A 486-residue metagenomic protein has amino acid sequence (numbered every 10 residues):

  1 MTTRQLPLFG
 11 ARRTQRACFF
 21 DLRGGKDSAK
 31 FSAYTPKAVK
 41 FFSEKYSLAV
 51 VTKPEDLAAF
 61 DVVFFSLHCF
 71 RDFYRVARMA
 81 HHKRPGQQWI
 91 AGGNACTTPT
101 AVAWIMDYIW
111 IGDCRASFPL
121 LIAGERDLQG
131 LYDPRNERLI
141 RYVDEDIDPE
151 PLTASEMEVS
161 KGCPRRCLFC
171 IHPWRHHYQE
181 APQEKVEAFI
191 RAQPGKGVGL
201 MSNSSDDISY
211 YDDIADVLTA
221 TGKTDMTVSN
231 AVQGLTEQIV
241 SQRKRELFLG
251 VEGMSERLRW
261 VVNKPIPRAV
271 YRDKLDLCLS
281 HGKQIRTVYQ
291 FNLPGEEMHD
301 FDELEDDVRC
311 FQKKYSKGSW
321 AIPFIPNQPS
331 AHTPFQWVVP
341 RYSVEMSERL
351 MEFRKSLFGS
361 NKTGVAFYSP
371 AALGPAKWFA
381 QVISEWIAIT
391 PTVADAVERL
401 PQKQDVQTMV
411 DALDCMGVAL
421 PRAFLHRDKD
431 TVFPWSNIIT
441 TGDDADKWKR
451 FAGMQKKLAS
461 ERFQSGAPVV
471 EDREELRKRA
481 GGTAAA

Functional and structural regions predicted by a protein language model:
M1-A17, D27, F31, E125-V159 (+1 more regions): N-terminal [4Fe-4S]-dependent radical SAM core
M1-L22, E44-V50, G359-A486: Radical SAM enzyme core and accessory elements
C18-A49, F73-M79: Short, charged N-terminal beta->alpha structural module
F19, K26, V62, I190-E303 (+1 more regions): Conserved SAM/AdoMet-binding glycine-rich loop
G25-A33, D148-E184: Canonical Radical SAM [4Fe-4S] cluster-binding loop centered on the CxxxCxxC motif and its immediate flanking residues
K26, P99-V102, R165, W260-V262 (+4 more regions): Flexible glycine/acidic-rich beta-alpha junction loops that bind and position SAM and/or redox cofactors in anaerobic
S43-A59, E187: A short, well-structured beta->alpha microelement
T52-R138, P334-Q381, A396-P401, K447: Glycine-rich beta-alpha loop elements in corrinoid/cobalamin-binding modules across cobalamin-dependent enzymes
